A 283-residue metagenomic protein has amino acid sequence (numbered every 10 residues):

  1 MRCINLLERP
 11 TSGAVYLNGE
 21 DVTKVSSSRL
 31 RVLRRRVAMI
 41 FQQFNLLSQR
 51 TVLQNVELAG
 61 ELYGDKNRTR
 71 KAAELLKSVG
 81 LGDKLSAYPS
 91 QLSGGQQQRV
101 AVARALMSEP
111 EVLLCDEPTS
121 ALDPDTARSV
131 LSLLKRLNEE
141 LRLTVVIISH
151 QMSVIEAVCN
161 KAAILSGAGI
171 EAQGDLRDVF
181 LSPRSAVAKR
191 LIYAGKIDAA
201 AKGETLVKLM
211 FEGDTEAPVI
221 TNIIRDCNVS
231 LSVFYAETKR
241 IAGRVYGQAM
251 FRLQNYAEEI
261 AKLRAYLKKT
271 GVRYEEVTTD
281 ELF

Functional and structural regions predicted by a protein language model:
N5: Helix-to-loop junction immediately C-terminal to a conserved catalytic motif
G13-D21: Conserved ABC transporter NBD signature motif
E20-D21, E57, D65-D83: Conserved ABC ATPase "signature" region
V22-A38, L62, V179-P183: ABC ATPase NBD coupling module
A87-S90, S108-E109, C115: Conserved signature/switch motifs of ABC ATPase nucleotide-binding domains
Y88-L92, Q96-Q98: Conserved ABC ATPase signature
P124-T126: Helix N-cap at the start of a conserved alpha-helix in ABC-type nucleotide-binding domains
